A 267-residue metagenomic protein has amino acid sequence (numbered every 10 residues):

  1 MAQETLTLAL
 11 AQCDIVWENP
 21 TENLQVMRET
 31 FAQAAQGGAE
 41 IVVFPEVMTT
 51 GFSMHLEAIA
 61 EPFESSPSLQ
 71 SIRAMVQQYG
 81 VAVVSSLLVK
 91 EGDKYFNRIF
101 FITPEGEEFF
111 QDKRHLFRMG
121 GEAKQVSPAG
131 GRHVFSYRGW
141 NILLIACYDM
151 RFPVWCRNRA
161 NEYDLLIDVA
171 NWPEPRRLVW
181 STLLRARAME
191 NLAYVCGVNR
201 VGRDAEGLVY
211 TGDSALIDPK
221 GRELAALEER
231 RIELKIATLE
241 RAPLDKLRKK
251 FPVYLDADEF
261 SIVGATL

Functional and structural regions predicted by a protein language model:
Q3-L10: Extreme N-terminal starter segment of soluble prokaryotic enzymes
Q12-W17: Short polar catalytic/cofactor-binding loops
P20-T21, R28-E107, P173-R187, A193: Cys-nucleophile CN-hydrolase/nitrilase-fold catalytic domain and related Cys-dependent amidase chemistry that acts on
E22-F31, M150-C156: Short, acidic/polar
E40-I41, I142, L165: Structural motif
E61, S65, K90-N161, P175-T182 (+3 more regions): Active-site catalytic loop in hydrolytic enzyme cores
S66-V84, M150-L234: CN hydrolase (nitrilase-like) catalytic-core segments centered on the catalytic cysteine and neighboring Lys/Glu
